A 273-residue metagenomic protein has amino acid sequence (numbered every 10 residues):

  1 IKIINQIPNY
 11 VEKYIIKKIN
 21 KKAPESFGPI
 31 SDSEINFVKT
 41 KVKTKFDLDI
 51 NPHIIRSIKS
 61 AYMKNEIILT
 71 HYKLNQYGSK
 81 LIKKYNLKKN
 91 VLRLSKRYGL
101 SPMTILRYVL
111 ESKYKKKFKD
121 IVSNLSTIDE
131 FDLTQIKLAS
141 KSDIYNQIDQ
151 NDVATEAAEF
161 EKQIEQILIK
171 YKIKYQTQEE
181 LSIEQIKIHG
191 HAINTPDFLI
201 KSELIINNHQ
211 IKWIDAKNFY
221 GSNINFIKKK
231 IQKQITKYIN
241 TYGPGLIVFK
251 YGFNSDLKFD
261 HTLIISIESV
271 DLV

Functional and structural regions predicted by a protein language model:
I1-I136: Nuclease-adjacent, charged terminal/linker segments that flank catalytic cores
S142-E165, S182-I186: A short, highly charged nucleic-acid-interacting micro-segment common to nuclease and nuclease-linked defense proteins
Q150-V153, I186-G190, S222-K229: Short, flexible/disordered intra-domain loops and linkers
E165, I169-H191: A short acidic/basic microdomain associated with nuclease active sites
L168, P196-G221: Conserved catalytic cores of phosphodiester-cleaving nucleases, focusing on short active-site segments
Y220-K237, T241-Y242: Mg2+/Mn2+-dependent nuclease catalytic core
P244-K250: Short, hydrophobic beta-strand segments that form beta-sheet elements in well-ordered domains
Y251-V273: Domain-level recognition of nuclease-like catalytic cores that cleave nucleotide substrates
